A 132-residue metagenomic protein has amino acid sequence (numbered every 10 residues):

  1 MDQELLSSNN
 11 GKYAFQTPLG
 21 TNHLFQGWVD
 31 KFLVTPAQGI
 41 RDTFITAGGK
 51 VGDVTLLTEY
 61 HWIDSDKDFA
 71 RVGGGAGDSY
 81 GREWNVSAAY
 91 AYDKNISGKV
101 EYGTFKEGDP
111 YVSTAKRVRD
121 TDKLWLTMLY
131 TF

Functional and structural regions predicted by a protein language model:
M1-L5, T58-W62, V100-T104: Transmembrane beta-barrel strands of outer-membrane/channel proteins
M1-V51, T55-L57, D68-G73: Extracellular/periplasmic loop regions
Q3, G49-V51, Y90, T104 (+1 more regions): Residue-level signature of outer-membrane beta-barrel architecture
K31-T35, V72-A76, A88, V112-K116: Outer-membrane beta-barrel proteins
G39-T43, D78-W84, D120-L124: Residues that define the transmembrane beta-barrel architecture of outer-membrane proteins
I45, V51-G52, R119-F132: Outer-membrane beta-barrel "beta-signal"
D53-T58, K94-V100: Repeated loop/turn-to-beta-strand initiation elements of outer-membrane beta-barrel proteins
T55-E59, I63-A91: A C-terminal functional module that forms or caps the active site or interfaces directly with catalytic machinery
